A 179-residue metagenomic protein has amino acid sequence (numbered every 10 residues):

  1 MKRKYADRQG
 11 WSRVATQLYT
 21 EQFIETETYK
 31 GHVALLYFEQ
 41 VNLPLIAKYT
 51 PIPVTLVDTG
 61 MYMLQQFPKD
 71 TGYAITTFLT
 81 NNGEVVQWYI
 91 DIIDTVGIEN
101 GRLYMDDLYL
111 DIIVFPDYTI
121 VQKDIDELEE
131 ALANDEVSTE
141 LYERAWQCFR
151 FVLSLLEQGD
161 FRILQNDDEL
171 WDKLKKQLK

Functional and structural regions predicted by a protein language model:
M1-Y62: Charge-rich, low-complexity N-terminal segments
A34-L36, I75-T77, I90-I92, L110 (+1 more regions): Generic structural hydrophobic/aromatic packing signal, biased to beta-strands
T50-I98, L103: The feature represents the first ordered module of a protein
Y73, V86, R102-L108, R144-Q147 (+2 more regions): Extended soluble regions of mature proteins
N82-D135: Conserved, surface-exposed functional patches that form binding/active-site neighborhoods
E127-R150: Short, surface-exposed, low-complexity cationic segments
Q147-K179: Cysteine/selenocysteine-centered motifs that mediate thiol-based redox chemistry or coordinate metal-sulfur cofactors
